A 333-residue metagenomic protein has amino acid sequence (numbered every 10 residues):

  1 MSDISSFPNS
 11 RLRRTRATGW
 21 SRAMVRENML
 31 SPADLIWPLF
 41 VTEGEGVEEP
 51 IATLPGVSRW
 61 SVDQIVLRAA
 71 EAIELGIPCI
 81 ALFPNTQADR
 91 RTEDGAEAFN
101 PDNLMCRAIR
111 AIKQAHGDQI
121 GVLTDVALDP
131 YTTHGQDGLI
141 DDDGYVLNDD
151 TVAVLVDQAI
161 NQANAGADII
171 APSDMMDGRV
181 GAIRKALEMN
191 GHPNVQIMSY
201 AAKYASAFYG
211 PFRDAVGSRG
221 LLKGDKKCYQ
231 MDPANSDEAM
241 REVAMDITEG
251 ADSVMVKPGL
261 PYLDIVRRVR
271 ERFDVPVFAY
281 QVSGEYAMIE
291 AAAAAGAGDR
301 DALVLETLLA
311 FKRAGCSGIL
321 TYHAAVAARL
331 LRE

Functional and structural regions predicted by a protein language model:
S2-S10, T18, L30-I36, T42-E333: Alpha/beta enzyme core
R13, W20-S21: Acidic, Ser/Thr/Pro-rich intrinsically disordered transcriptional activation regions
